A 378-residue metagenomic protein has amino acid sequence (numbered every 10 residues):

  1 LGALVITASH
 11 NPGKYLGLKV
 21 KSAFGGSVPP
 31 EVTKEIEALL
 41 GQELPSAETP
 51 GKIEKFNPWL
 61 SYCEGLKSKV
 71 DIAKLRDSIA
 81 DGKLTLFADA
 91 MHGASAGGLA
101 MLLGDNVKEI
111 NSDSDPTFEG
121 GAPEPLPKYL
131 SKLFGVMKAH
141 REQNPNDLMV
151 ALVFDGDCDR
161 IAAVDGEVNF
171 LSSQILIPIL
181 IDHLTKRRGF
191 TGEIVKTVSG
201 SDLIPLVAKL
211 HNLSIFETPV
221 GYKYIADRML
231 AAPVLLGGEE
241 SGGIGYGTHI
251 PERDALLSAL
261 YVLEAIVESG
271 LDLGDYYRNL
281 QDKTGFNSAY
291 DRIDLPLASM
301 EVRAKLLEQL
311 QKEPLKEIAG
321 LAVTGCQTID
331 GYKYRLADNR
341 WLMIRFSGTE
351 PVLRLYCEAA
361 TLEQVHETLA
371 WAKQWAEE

Functional and structural regions predicted by a protein language model:
L1-F24, P205: Ferredoxin-reductase
L4, H10, L66, D89 (+8 more regions): Buried hydrophobic positions in well-ordered alpha/beta secondary-structure cores of metabolic enzymes
N11-P12, M91-A96, C158-D159, G200-D202 (+1 more regions): Gly/Ser/Thr-rich loops at beta-strand to alpha-helix junctions that form or flank small-molecule/cofactor-binding
L16-P145: Gly/Ser/Thr-enriched, mixed-charge loops and adjacent short helices that form phosphate/oxyanion-binding elements
V20-A23, A162-G166, G245-G247: Short beta-strand-to-turn element immediately C-terminal to the catalytic PLP-Schiff-base lysine in fold type I
P29, E109-N111, N169-R188, A255-L263: Gly/Ser/Thr-rich active-site loops/lids in small-molecule metabolic enzymes that frequently grip phosphoryl groups
K34-S68, D165-E240, I244-G245: Proline/glycine-rich low-complexity loops and linkers
N146, V150, F190-E378: Phosphate-binding and adjacent anionic-ligand microenvironments
